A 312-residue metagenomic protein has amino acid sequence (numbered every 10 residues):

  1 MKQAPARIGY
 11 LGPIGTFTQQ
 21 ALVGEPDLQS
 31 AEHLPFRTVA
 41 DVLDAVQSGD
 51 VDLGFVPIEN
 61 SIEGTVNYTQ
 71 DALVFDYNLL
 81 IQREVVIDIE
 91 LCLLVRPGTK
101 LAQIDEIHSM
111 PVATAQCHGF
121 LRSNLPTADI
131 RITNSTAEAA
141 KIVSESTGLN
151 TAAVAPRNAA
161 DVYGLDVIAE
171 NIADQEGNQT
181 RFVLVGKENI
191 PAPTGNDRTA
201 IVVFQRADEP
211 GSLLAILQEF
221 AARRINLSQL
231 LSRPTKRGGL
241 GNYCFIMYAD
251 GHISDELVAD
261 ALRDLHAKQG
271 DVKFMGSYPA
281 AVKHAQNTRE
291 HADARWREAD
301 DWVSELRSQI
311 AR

Functional and structural regions predicted by a protein language model:
M1-R312: Domain-level signature for soluble enzymes in the chorismate/prephenate branch of the shikimate pathway
